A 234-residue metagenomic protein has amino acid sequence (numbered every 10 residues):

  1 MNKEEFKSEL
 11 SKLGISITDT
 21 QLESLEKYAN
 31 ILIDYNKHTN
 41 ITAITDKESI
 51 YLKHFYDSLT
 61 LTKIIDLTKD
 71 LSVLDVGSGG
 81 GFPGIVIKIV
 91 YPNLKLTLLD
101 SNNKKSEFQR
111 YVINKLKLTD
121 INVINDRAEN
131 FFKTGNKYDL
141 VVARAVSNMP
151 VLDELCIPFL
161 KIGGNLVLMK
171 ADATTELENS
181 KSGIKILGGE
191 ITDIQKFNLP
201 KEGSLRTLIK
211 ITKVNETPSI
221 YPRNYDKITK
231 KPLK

Functional and structural regions predicted by a protein language model:
N2-T68, L74, K104-I121: Class I SAM-dependent transferase core
S16, K95, D120-N122, E190-D193: Conserved beta-strand segments of alpha/beta enzyme cores
L32, I87, I211: Residue-level signal for inorganic ion chemistry
L59-S147, D153: Conserved SAM/SAH cofactor-binding pocket of Class I
Y91, L160-I162: Helix-to-beta-strand junctions that scaffold the AdoMet/dcAdoMet cofactor pocket in Class I SAM-dependent enzymes
E129, A171-E176, L199: Short "lid" loop at the C-terminus of a central beta-strand within the Rossmann-like core of SAM-dependent
G163-A173: Conserved beta-strand signature within the Rossmann-like core of class I S-adenosyl-L-methionine
K181-K234: SAM/dcSAM-binding transferase cores
